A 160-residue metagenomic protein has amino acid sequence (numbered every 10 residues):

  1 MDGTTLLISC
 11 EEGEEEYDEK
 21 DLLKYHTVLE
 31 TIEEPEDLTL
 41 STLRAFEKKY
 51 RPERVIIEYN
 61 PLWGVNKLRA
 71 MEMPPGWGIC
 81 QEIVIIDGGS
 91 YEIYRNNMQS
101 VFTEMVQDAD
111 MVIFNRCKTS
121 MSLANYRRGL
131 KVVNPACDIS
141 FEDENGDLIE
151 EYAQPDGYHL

Functional and structural regions predicted by a protein language model:
M1-Q81, G88: Nucleotide-state-sensitive switch-loop elements of NTP-binding domains
L6-I8, I83, M111-I113, S140: Hydrophobic/aromatic beta-strand patches that form the interior of the parallel beta-sheet core in alpha/beta enzyme
P35-R44, S90-Y91, M121, E144-Y152: A short acidic, often aromatic-flanked loop/helix-cap motif at beta-alpha or helix-coil junctions that lines enzyme
Y59, R116-C117: Walker B catalytic acidic pair
G64-A70, I93-M98, A124: Conserved ATPase-coupling elements of RecA-like P-loop NTPase cores
A70-G76, E104-V106, L130-V132: Short, surface-exposed basic-aromatic patches at helix termini and helix-loop junctions that form
G78-Y94, V101-M111, S120: Replace "adjacent to P-loop NTPase cores in ATP/GTP-dependent enzymes" with "adjacent to NTP-binding cores
M111, T119-L160: C-terminal accessory "lid"/substrate-recognition subdomains
